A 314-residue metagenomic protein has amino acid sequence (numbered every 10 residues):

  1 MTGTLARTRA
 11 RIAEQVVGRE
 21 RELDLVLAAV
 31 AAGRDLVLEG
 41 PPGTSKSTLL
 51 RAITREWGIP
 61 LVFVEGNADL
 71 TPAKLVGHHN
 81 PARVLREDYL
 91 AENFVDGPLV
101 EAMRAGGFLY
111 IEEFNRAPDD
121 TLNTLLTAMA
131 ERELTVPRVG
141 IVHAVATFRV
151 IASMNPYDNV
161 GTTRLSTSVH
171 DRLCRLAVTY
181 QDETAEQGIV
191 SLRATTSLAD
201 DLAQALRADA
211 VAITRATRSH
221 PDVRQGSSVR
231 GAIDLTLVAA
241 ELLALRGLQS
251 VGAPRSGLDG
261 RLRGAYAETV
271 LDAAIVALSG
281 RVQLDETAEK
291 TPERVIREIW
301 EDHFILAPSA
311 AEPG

Functional and structural regions predicted by a protein language model:
M1-A208, A212, P313-G314: AAA+ P-loop NTPase catalytic core and its hallmark functional loops
V16-E20, D200-R207, D222-A232, G260-G264 (+3 more regions): Conserved phosphate/pyrophosphate-binding and hydrolysis machinery centered on Walker-type P-loop NTPases, extending
L23, D96, V229-A232, T236 (+3 more regions): Short amphipathic alpha-helical surface patches that serve as generic macromolecular interface elements
A82, A239-L242, V276-G280: Phosphate/oxyanion-binding loops and surfaces in catalytic or ligand/nucleic-acid-binding neighborhoods
R172, A185-I189, A216, D234-V238 (+1 more regions): A general alpha-helix detector
S197-S256: Conserved AAA+ ATPase small/helical "lid" subdomain
Q249-G314: C-terminal engagement/docking regions of AAA+ P-loop ATPases
